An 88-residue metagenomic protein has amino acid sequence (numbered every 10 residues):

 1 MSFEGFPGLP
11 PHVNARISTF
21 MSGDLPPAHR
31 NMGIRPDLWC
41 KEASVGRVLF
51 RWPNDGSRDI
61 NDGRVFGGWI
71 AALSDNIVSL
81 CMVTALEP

Functional and structural regions predicted by a protein language model:
M1-P88: Terminal targeting signals and extreme-terminal segments of soluble enzymes
